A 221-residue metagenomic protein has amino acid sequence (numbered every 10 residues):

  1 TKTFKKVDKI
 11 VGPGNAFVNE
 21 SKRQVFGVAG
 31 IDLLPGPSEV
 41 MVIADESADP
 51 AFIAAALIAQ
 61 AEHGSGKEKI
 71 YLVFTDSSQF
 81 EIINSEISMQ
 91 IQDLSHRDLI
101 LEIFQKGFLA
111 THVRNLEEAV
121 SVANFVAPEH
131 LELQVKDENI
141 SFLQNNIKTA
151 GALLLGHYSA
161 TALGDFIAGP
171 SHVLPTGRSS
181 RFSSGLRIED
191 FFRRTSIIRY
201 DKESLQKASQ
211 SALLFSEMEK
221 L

Functional and structural regions predicted by a protein language model:
T1-A56, H63-K69: Conserved NAD(P)+-binding/catalytic subdomain of aldehyde/semialdehyde dehydrogenases
D8-V11, N15-F17, D32, E39-V42 (+8 more regions): Structural motif
N15-F17, E46-A48, A61-G64, F74-Q79 (+3 more regions): Glycine-rich beta-alpha junction loops
V18, E46, P50, D76-I83 (+6 more regions): Generic structural signal for well-ordered, non-membrane alpha-helical segments in soluble metabolic enzymes
S21-G36, I58-Y71, T75-E102, A150-L153 (+1 more regions): Glycine/threonine-rich helix-loop capping motifs at alpha-helix boundaries
L72-A150: A glycine- and small/hydrophobic-rich beta-loop-beta segment that serves as a flexible "lid/hinge" or phosphate-binding
V126-L221: C-terminal core of ALDH-fold dehydrogenases
